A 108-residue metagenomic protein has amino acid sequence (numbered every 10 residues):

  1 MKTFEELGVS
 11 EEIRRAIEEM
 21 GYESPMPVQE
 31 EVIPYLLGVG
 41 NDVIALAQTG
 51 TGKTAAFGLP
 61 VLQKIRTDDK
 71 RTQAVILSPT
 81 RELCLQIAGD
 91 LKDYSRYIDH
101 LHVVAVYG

Functional and structural regions predicted by a protein language model:
M1-F4, A56-L59, T80: Generic secondary-structure boundary/loop-capping signal
M1-K2, L62, R71-A74: Short, exposed beta-strand "edge-strand" segments with a Pro/Gly-rich flavor and a Y/T-containing core
M1-L46: Conserved pre-motif I regulatory segment
E6, E11-Y22, D69-G108: Conserved nucleic-acid-binding Ia/Ib motif block in the N-terminal RecA-like helicase ATPase lobe
S24-M26, I33, L59, Q73 (+1 more regions): Hydrophobic alpha-helix-in-membranes signature
P27, G52-T54: Short, conserved micro-motifs enriched in small and acidic residues
I33-V43, T54-D69, L85-S95: Walker A/P-loop NTP-binding motif
A47-T51: The conserved Walker
